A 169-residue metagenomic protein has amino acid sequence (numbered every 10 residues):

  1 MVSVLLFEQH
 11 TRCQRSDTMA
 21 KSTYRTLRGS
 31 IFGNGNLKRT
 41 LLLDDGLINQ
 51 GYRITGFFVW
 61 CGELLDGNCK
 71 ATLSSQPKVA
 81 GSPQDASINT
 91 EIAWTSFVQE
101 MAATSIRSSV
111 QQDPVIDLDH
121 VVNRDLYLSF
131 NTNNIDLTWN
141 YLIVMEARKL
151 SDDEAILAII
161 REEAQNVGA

Functional and structural regions predicted by a protein language model:
M1-L5: Intrinsically disordered, low-complexity segments
L6-F7, T11-L37, G46-N49, E63 (+1 more regions): C-terminal interaction-tip segments
R39-G51, V115-H120: Extracellular and analogous surface-interaction loops
G46-W94: Short, well-structured hydrophobic secondary-structure segments
Q50-V59, L118-N134: Noncatalytic modules at the cell exterior or secretory-pathway interfaces, chiefly beta-strand-rich lectin/adhesion
K78-V121: Extended, solvent-exposed segments with strong compositional bias
I106, L118-V121, D125, M145 (+1 more regions): N-terminal low-complexity, charged segments
